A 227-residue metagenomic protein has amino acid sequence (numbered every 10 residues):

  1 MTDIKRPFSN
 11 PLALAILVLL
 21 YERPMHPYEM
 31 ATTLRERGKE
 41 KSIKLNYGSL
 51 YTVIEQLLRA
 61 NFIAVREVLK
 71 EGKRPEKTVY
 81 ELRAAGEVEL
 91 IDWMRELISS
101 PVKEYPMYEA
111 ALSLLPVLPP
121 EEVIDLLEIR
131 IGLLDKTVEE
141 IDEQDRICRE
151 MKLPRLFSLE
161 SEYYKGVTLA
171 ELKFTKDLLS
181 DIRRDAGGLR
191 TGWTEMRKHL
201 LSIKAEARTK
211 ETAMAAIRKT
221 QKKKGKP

Functional and structural regions predicted by a protein language model:
M1-K103: Basic helix-turn-helix/winged-helix DNA-binding cores and closely related short helical interaction motifs
I91-E139: Amphipathic alpha-helical dimerization/coiled-coil segments that flank or bridge DNA-binding/regulatory modules
P120, L127, P154-F157, S161 (+1 more regions): Amphipathic alpha-helical coiled-coil segments and their boundaries
L127, L134-C148, T168, T175: Non-transmembrane amphipathic alpha-helical segments
D142-Y163: Acidic interhelical loop/turn segments
S161-L169, L200-A207: Extended, low-aromatic, Leu/Ala- and acidic/polar-enriched alpha-helical coiled-coil segments that form the periplasmic
K165-D185: Short, contiguous alpha-helical
I182-R197, G225: Long amphipathic alpha-helical coiled-coil segments
